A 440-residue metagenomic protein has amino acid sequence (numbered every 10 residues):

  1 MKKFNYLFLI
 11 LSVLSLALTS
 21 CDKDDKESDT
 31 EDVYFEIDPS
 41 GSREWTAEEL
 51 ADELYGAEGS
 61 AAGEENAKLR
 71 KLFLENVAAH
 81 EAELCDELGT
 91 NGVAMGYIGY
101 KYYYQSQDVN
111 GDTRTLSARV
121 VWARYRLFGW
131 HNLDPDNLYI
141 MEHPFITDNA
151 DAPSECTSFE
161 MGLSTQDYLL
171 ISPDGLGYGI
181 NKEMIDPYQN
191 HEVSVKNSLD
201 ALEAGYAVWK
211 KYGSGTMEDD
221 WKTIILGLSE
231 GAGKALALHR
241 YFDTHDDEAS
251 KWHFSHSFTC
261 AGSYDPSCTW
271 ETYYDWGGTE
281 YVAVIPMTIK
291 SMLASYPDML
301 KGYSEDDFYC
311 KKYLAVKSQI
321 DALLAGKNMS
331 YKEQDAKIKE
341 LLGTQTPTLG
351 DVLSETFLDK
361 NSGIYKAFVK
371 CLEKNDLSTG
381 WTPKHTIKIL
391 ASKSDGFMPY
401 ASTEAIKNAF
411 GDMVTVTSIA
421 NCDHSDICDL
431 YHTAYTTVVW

Functional and structural regions predicted by a protein language model:
A17-S20: C-terminal motif of bacterial Sec signal peptides marking the signal peptidase cleavage site
E27-R126: Catalytic-loop region of hydrolases
I37, G41, C260-G380: Accessory cap/linker subdomain of secreted extracellular hydrolases
N110-S117, V121-T165, D174, N181: Short, surface-exposed "cap/lid" segments of acyl-processing enzymes
Y188-Y212: Alpha/beta-hydrolase active-site loop
A204-E280: Primarily recognizes the serine-hydrolase "nucleophile elbow" in alpha/beta-hydrolase and SGNH/GDSL folds
E271, I364, V369-C371, F397 (+2 more regions): C-terminal catalytic histidine-bearing segment of alpha/beta-hydrolase fold enzymes
P383, K388-D395: Short beta-strand/loop motif that positions the catalytic acidic residue of the alpha/beta-hydrolase fold
